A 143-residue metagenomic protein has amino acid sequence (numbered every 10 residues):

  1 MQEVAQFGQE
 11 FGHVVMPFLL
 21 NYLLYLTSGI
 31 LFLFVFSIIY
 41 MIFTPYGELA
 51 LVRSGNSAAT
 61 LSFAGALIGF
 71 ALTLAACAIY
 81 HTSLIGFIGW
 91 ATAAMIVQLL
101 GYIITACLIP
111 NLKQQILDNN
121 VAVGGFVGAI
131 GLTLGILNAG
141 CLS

Functional and structural regions predicted by a protein language model:
M1-F18: Short, strongly hydrophobic alpha-helical membrane anchors
N21, Y25-P45: N-terminal signal-anchor/start-transfer transmembrane helix
S37-L51, G101-Q115: C-terminal ends of transmembrane helices
L51-S62: Loop-to-helix transition at the N-terminal end of transmembrane alpha-helices
A66-A78, A129-S143: Hydrophobic alpha-helical transmembrane segments in multi-pass integral membrane proteins
A75-L100: Short alpha-helical packing/oligomerization segments
M95-C107, G128-N138: Mid-bilayer segments of alpha-helical transmembrane spans in multi-pass integral membrane proteins that mediate
N111-G131: Interfacial loop-to-transmembrane junctions
